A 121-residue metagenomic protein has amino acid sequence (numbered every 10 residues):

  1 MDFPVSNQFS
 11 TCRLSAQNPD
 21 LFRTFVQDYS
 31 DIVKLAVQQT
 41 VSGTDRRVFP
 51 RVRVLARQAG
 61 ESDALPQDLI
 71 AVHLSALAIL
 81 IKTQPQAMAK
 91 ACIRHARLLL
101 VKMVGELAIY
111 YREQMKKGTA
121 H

Functional and structural regions predicted by a protein language model:
M1-H121: Non-catalytic regulatory/interaction regions at protein termini and inter-domain linkers
